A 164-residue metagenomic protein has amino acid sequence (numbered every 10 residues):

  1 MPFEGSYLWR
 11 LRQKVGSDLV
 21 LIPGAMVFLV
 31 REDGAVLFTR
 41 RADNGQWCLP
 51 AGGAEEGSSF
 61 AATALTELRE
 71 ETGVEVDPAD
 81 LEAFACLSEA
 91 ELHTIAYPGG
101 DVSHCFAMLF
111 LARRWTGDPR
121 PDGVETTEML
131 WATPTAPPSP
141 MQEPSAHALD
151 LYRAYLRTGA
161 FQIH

Functional and structural regions predicted by a protein language model:
M1-M26: Acidic, metal-coordinating catalytic segment for phosphate/diphosphate chemistry, firing primarily on the Nudix
L19, Q46-W47, E89-H93: Short, solvent-exposed loop/turn segments at secondary-structure junctions
P23-A25, G34, F106-M108, T127: Change "...and in nucleic-acid phosphodiester-cleaving endonucleases..." to "...and in nucleic-acid processing enzymes
L29, L109-R113, L130: Short, well-ordered beta-strand micro-motif
R31-E71, E75: Conserved Nudix-box catalytic region and its N-terminal flanking loop in Nudix hydrolases and closely related
G45-Q46, G117-H164: Nudix hydrolase/Nudix homology domain
V74-D118: Active-site segment of metal-dependent pyrophosphate-handling enzymes, primarily the Nudix hydrolase catalytic core
